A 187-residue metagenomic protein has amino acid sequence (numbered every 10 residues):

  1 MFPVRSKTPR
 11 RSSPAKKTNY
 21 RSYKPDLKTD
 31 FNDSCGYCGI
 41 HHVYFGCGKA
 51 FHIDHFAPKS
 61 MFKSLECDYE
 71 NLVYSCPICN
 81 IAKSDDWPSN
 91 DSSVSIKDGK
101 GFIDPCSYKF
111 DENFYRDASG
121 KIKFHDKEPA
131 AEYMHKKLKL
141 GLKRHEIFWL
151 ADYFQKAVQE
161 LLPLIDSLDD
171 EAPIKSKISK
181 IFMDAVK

Functional and structural regions predicted by a protein language model:
M1-T8, S12, Y20-D26, H42-G46 (+2 more regions): Extended charged
F31, Y44-G48, I53: Internal, conserved structured core segments that host functional sites
N32, V73: Residues immediately within or flanking Cys/His clusters that coordinate Zn2+ in small zinc-binding modules
Y37: Short, surface-exposed loop/strand segments
I53-K59: Histidine-centered catalytic micro-motifs used for acid/base chemistry in nuclease and nucleotide-processing active
